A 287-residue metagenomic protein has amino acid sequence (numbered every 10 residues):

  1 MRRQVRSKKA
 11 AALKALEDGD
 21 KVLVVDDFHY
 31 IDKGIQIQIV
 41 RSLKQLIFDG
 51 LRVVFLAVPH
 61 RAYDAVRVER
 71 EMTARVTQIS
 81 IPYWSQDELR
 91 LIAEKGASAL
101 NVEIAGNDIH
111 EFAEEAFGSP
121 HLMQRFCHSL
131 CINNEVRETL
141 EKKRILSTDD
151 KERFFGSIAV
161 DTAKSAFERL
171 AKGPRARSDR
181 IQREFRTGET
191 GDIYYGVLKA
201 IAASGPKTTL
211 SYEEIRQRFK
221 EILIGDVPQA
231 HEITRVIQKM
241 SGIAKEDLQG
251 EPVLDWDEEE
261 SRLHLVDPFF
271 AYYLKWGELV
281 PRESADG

Functional and structural regions predicted by a protein language model:
R3-H60, R67-R70: Conserved Walker B catalytic segment
Y30, P59-Y63, S85-L89, L130-C131 (+1 more regions): Conserved nucleotide-binding/hydrolysis micro-motifs of P-loop NTPases
D32-I35, S85-L89, Q229-E232: Phosphate/oxyanion-binding active-site loops and adjacent basic polyanion-contact surfaces
R67-Y83: A short helix-turn-beta junction within AAA+ P-loop NTPase domains corresponding to the substrate/partner-engaging
I81-I109, F117, H121, R125-H128: Conserved small helical "lid"/interfacial subdomain of P-loop NTPases
G106-R169: Amphipathic alpha-helical "lid/sensor" segments that cap RecA-like P-loop NTPase cores
L146-G287: C-terminal leucine-rich, beta-strand-based interaction scaffolds used for sensing/assembly
